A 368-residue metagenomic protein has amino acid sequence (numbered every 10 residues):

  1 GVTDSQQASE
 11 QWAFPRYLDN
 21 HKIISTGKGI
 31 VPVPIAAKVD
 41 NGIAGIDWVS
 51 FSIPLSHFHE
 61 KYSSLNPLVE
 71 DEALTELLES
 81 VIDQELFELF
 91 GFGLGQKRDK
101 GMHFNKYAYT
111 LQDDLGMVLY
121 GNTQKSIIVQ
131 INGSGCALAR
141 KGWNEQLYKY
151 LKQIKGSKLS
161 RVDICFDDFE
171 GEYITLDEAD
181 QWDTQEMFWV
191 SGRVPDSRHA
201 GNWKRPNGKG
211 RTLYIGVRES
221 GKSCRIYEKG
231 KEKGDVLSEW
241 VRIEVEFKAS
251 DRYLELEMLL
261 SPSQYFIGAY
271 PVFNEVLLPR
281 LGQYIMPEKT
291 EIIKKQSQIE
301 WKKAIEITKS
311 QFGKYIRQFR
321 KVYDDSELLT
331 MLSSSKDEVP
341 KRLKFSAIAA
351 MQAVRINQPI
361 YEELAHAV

Functional and structural regions predicted by a protein language model:
G1-E300, A304-V368: Structured, helix-rich domain cores that form ligand/interaction pockets
